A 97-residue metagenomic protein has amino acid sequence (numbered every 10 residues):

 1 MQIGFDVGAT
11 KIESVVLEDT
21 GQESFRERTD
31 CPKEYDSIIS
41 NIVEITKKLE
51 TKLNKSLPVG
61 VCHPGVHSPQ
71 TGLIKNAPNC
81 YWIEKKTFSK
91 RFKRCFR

Functional and structural regions predicted by a protein language model:
Q2-S40, E44, L73-I74: Short glycine-rich, Thr/Ser-proximal phosphate-binding strand/loop in the N-terminal lobe of ATP-dependent enzymes
D6, G60-P64: Short beta-strand segments
K11, G65-P69: Feature marks short, surface-exposed loop/turn motifs that line or immediately flank catalytic pockets and channel
L17-E18, V59-V61: Short coil-to-beta-strand
D19-T20, T51-S56, R94-R97: Short glycine/proline-enriched coil/turn segments at helix->beta-strand junctions
S40-K47, K86, K90: N-terminal, well-ordered alpha-helical segments
I42-V59: Phosphate/pyrophosphate-binding loops at sites that engage ATP/ADP/AMP, CoA/4′-phosphopantetheine, polyphosphate
P58, S68-R97: Glycine-rich phosphate-binding loop and adjoining helix at the ATP-binding site of ATP-dependent phosphoryl-transfer
